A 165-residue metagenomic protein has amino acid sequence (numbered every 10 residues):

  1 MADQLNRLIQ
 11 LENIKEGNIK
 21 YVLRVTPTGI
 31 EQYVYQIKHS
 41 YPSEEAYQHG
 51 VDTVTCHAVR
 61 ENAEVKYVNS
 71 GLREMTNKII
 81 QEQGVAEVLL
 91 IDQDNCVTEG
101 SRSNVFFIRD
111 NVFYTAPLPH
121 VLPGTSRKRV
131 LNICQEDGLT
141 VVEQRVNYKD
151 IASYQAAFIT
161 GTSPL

Functional and structural regions predicted by a protein language model:
M1-L11, T26-L165: Helix-start/capping segments and mature chain N-termini
I14-Y21: Ordered, amphipathic secondary-structure segments that act as subunit-interaction surfaces in large macromolecular
